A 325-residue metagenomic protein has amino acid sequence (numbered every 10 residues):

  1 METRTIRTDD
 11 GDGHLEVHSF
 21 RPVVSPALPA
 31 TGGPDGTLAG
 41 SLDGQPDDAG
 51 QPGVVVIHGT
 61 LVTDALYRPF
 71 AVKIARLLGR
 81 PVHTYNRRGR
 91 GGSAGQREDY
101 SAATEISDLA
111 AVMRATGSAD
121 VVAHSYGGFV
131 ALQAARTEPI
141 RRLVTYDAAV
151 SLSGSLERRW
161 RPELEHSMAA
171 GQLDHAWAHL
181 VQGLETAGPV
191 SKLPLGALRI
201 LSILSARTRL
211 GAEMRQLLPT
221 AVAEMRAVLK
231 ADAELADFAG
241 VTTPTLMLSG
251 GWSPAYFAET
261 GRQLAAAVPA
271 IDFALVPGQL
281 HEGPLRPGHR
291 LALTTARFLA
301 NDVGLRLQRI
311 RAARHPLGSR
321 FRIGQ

Functional and structural regions predicted by a protein language model:
E2, S205-A233: Hydrophobic, aromatic-rich cap/lid helix
D10, L15-V24, D47-A94: Conserved HGGG/HGGXW glycine-rich cap/lid loop of the alpha/beta-hydrolase fold
P81-V122, L293: Active-site loop/oxyanion-hole signature of alpha/beta-hydrolase fold enzymes
A123, G127, A131: Gly/Ala-rich beta-loop-alpha elbow adjacent to hydrolase catalytic centers
Q133-A170: Flexible "cap/lid" loop of the alpha/beta hydrolase fold
V241, M247-S249: Short beta-strand/loop motif that positions the catalytic acidic residue of the alpha/beta-hydrolase fold
P254-T260: Conserved alpha/beta-hydrolase "acid-adjacent" motif
L275-R290: Catalytic histidine-centered segment of alpha/beta-hydrolase-like enzymes
